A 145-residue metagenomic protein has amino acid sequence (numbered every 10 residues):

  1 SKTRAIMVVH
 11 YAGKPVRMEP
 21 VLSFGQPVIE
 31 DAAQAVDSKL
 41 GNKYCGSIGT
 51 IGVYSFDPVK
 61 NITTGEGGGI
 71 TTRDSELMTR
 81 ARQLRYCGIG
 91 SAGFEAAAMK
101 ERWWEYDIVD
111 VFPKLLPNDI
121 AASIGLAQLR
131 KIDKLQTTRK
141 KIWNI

Functional and structural regions predicted by a protein language model:
K2, S47-I48: Alpha-helix C-terminal capping/helix-to-coil transition sites in glycosyltransferase folds
K2-V8, A12-N42, D74-E76: Catalytic PLP-binding core of fold-type I/II PLP enzymes
A35-G41, I48-I145: Active-site region of PLP-dependent enzymes
